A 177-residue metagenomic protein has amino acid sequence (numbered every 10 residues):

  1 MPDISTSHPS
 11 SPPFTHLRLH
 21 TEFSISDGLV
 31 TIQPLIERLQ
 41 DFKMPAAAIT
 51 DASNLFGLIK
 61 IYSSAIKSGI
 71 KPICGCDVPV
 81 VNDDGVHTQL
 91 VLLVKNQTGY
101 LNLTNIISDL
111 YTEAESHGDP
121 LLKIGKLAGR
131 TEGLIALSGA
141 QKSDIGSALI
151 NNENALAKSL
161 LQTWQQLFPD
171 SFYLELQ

Functional and structural regions predicted by a protein language model:
M1-Q177: Phosphodiester-processing cores and adjacent nucleic acid-binding clamps
